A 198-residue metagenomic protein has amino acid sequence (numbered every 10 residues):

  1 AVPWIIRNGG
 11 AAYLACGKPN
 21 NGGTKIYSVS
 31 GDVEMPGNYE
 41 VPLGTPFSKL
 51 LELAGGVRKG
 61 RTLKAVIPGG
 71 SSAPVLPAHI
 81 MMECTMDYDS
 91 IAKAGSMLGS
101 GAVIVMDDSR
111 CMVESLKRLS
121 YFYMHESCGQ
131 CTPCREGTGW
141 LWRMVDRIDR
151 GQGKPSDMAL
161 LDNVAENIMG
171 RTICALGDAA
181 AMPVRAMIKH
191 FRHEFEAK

Functional and structural regions predicted by a protein language model:
A1-L43, G55-R58: Hydrophobic alpha-helical positions that pack around
N8-G10, P46, A54-V57, M82-E83 (+1 more regions): Short, solvent-exposed amphipathic alpha-helical segments in soluble enzyme and RNA/protein-processing domains
G17, C84-K198: Ferredoxin-type iron-sulfur electron-transfer modules in oxidoreductases and energy-metabolism complexes
S30-D32, V41-P42, L53, G60 (+4 more regions): Generic beta-strand/beta-sheet core signal
P42-K49, C111: Short, structural beta-strand-to-alpha-helix junction motif
P46-F47, T62, S127, L141: Extended, hydrophobic alpha-helical segments in both membrane/secreted and soluble proteins
G56-R61, G151-P155: Secondary-structure transition/capping motifs at alpha-helix termini and the adjoining loop/turn into the next element
R58-K93, K189, H193: Terminal amphipathic helices with adjacent charged low-complexity linkers/tails
